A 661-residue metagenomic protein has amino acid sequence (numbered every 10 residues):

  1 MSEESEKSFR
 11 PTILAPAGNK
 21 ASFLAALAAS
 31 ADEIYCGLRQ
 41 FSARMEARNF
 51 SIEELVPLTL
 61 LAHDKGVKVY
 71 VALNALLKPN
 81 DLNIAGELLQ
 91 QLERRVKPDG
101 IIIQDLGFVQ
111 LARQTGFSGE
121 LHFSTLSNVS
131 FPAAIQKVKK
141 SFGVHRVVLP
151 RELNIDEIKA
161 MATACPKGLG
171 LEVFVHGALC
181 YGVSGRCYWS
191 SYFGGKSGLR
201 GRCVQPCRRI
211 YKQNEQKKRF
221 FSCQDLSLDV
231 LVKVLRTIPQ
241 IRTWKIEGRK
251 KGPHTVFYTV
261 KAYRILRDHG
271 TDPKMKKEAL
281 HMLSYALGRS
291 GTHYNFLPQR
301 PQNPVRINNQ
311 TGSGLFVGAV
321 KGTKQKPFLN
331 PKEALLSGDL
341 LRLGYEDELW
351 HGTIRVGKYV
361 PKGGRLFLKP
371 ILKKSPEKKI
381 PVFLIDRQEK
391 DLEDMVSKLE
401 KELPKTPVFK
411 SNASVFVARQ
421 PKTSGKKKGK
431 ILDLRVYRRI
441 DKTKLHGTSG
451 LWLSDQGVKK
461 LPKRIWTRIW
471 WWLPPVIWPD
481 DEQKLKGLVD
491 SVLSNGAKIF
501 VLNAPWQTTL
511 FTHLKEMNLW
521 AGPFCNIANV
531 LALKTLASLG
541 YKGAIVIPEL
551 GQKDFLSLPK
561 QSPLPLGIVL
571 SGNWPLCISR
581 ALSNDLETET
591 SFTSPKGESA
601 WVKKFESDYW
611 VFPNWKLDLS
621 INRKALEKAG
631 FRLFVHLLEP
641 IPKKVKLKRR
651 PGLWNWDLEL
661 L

Functional and structural regions predicted by a protein language model:
S2-K137, V148-T243, K250-T535, L539-L661: Active-site pocket-lining/capping segments in soluble small-molecule metabolic enzymes
V144-H145: Long, basic N-terminal domains or extensions that often function in RNA/ssDNA interaction or organelle/cellular
